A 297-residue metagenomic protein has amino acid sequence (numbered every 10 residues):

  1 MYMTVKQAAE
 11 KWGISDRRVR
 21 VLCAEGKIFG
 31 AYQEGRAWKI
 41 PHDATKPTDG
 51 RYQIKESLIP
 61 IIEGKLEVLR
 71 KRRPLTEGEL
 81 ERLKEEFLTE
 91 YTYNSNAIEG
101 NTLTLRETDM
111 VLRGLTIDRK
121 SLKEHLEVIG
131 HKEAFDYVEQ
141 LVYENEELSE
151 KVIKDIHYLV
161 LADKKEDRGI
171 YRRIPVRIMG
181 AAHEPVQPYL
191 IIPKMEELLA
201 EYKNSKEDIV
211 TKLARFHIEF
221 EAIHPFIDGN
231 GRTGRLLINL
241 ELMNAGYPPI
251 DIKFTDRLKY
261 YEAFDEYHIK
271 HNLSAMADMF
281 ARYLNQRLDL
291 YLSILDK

Functional and structural regions predicted by a protein language model:
M1-I28, R36-D228, R232-K297: FIC/Doc superfamily catalytic core
